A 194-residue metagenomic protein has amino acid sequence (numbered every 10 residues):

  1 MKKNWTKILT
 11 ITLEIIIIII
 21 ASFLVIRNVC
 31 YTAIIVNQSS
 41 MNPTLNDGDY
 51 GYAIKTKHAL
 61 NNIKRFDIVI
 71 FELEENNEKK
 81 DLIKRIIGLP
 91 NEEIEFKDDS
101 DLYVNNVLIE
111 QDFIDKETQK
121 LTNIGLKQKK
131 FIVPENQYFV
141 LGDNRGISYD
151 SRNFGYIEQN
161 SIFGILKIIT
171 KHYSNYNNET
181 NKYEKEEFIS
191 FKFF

Functional and structural regions predicted by a protein language model:
K2-L9, E14, P43, D47-F194: Soluble "head" domains of membrane/secretory-pathway proteins
T10-V29: Hydrophobic membrane-insertion alpha-helices, especially the h-region of bacterial N-terminal signal peptides
L24, N37-Q38, N153: Alpha-helical transmembrane segments and their juxtamembrane interfaces
V25-V29, I34, N76: Short N-terminal signal/transit or membrane-insertion segments and the immediately adjacent low-complexity/disordered
C30-D47: Alpha-helical transmembrane signal-anchor/signal-peptide segments
